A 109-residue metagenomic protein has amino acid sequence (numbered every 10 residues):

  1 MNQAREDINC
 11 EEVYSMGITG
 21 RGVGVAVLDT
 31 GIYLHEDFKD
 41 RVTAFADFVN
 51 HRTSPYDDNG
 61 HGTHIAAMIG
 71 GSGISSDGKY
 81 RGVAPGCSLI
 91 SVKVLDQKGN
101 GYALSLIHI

Functional and structural regions predicted by a protein language model:
M1-E6, E11-Y14: Autoinhibitory propeptides
E12-A26, I32-A44, R52-A103: Subtilisin-like serine protease catalytic core
I107-I109: Conserved small/polar residues in nucleotide/adenosyl-binding loops
